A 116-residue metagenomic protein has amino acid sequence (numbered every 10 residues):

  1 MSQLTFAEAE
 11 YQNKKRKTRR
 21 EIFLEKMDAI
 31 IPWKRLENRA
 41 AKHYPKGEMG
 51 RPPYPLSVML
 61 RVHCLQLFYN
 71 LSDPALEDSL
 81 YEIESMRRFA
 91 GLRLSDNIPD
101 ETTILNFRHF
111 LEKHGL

Functional and structural regions predicted by a protein language model:
M1-L116: Short alpha-helical elements
